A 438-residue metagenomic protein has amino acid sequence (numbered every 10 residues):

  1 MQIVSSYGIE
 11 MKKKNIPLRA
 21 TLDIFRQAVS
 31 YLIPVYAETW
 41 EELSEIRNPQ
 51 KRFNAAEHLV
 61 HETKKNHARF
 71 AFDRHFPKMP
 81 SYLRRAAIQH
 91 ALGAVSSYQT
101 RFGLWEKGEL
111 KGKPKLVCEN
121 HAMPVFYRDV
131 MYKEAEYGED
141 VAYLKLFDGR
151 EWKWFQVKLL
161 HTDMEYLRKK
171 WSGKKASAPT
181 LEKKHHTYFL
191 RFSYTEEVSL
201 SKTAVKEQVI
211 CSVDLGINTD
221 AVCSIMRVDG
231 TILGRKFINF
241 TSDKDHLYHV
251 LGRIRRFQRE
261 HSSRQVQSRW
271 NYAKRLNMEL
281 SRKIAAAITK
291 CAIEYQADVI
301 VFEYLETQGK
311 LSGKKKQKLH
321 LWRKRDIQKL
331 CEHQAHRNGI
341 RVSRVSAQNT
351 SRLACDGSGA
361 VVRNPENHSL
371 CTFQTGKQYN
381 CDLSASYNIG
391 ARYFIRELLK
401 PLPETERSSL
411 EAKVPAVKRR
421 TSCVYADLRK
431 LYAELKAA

Functional and structural regions predicted by a protein language model:
M1-A438: Nucleic-acid substrate recognition interfaces
